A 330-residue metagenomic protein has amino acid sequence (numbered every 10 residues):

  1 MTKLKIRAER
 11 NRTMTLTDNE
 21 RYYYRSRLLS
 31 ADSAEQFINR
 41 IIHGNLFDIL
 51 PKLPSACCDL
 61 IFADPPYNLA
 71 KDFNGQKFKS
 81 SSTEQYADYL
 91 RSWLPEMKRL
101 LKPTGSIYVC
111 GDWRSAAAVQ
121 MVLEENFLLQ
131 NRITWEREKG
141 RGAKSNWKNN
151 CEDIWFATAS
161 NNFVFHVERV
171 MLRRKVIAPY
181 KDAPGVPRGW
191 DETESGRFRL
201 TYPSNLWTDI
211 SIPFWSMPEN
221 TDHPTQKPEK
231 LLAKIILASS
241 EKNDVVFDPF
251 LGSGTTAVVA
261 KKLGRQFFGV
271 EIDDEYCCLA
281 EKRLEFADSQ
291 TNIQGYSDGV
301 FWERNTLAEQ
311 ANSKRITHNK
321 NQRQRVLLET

Functional and structural regions predicted by a protein language model:
M1-Y22, L28-L279, Q324-T330: Core catalytic lobe of class I
C278-T330: PRPP-dependent phosphoribosyltransferase catalytic core
